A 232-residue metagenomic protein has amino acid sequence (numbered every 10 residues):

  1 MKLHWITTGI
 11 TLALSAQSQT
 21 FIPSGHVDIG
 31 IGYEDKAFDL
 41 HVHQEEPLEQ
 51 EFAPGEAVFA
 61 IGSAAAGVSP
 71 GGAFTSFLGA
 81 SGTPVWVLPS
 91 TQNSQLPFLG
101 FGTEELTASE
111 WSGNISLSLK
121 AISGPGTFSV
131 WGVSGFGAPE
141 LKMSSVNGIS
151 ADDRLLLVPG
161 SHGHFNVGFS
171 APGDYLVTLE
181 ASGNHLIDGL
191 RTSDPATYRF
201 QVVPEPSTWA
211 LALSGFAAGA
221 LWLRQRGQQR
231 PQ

Functional and structural regions predicted by a protein language model:
M1-Q17: Gram-negative bacterial Sec-dependent N-terminal signal peptides
Q19-S161: Phosphate/adenylate-binding glycine loop and adjacent helical scaffold
G163, A171-Y175: Short tyrosine-centred short linear motifs in exposed loops/low-complexity segments
L186-P195: Beta-sandwich strand segments
F200-V202: Interdomain boundary/hinge segments at the C-termini of tandem beta-sandwich modules
E205-R224: A short, hydrophobic C-terminal helix/tail in secreted or cell-surface proteins
G227-Q232: Short, charged juxtamembrane terminal tails flanking transmembrane helices
